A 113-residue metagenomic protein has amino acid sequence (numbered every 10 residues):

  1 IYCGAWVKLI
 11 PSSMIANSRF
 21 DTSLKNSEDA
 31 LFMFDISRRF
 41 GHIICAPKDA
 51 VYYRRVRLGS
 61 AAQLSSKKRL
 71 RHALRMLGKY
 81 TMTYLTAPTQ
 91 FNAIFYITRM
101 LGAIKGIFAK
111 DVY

Functional and structural regions predicted by a protein language model:
I1-S66: Conserved nucleotide-sugar donor-binding catalytic segment
K67-G78, T89-Y113: Non-catalytic, C-terminal membrane-associated alpha-helical segments of glycosyltransferases
